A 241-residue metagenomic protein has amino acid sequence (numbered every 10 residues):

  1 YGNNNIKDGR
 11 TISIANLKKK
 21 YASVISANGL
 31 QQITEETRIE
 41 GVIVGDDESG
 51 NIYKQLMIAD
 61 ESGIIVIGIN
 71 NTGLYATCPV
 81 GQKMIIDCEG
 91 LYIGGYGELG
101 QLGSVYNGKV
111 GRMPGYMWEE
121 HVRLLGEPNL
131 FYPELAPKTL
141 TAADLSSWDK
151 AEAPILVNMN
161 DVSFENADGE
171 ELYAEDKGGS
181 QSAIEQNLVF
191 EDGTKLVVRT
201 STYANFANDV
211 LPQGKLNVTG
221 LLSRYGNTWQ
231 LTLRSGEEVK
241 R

Functional and structural regions predicted by a protein language model:
Y1-Y53, M57-K83, D87-R241: OB-fold nucleic-acid-binding modules
